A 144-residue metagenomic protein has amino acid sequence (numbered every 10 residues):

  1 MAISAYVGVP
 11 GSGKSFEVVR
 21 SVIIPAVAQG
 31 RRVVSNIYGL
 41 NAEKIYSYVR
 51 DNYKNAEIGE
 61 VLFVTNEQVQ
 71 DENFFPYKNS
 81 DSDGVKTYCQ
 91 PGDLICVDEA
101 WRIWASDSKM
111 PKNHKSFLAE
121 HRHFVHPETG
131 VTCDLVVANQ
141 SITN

Functional and structural regions predicted by a protein language model:
M1-V27: Glycine-rich P-loop/Walker A and Walker A-like loops and their local beta1-loop-alpha1 context in P-loop NTPases
Q29-R31, P91-G92, G130-C133: Short glycine-/polar-rich loops that comprise or flank the Walker A/P-loop and associated switch/sensor motifs
R31-L40: Short beta-strand-centered segment that lines the nucleotide-binding/catalytic pocket of NTP-utilizing
V49-T87: Short glycine-rich substrate-engagement loop in P-loop NTPases that contacts/grips substrate
G92, E99-W101: Conserved Walker B
W101-K115: Conserved ATPase-coupling elements of RecA-like P-loop NTPase cores
N113-S141: Substrate-engagement module of ASCE P-loop NTPases
N144: A short helix-turn-beta junction within AAA+ P-loop NTPase domains corresponding to the substrate/partner-engaging
